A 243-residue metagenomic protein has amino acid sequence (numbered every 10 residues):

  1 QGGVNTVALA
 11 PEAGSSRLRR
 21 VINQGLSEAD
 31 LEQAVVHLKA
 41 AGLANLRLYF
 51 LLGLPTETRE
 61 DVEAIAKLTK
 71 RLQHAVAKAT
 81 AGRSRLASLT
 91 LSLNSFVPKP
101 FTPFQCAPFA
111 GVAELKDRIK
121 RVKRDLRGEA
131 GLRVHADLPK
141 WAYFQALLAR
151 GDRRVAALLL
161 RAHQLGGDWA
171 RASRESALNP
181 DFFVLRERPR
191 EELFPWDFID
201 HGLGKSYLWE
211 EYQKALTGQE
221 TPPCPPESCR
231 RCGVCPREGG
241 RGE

Functional and structural regions predicted by a protein language model:
Q1, N5-A10, N45-Y49, T90-L93 (+4 more regions): Structured core elements
Q1-S84, F101-K116: Conserved non-cysteine loop/helix-boundary elements of the Radical SAM core domain that shape
S16-I22, L51-E60, A79-A113, A130-A156 (+2 more regions): Flexible glycine/acidic-rich beta-alpha junction loops that bind and position SAM and/or redox cofactors in anaerobic
A34-H37, A77-A81, V122, Q145 (+2 more regions): Generic recognition of flexible, low-complexity loop/linker segments
H37-A44, T90-F96, L178-R186, C229-C232: Short, compositionally biased low-complexity segments
K116-G128: Two-metal-ion acidic nuclease core segments, chiefly of the RNase H-like superfamily
D125-E243: Radical SAM enzyme core and accessory elements
